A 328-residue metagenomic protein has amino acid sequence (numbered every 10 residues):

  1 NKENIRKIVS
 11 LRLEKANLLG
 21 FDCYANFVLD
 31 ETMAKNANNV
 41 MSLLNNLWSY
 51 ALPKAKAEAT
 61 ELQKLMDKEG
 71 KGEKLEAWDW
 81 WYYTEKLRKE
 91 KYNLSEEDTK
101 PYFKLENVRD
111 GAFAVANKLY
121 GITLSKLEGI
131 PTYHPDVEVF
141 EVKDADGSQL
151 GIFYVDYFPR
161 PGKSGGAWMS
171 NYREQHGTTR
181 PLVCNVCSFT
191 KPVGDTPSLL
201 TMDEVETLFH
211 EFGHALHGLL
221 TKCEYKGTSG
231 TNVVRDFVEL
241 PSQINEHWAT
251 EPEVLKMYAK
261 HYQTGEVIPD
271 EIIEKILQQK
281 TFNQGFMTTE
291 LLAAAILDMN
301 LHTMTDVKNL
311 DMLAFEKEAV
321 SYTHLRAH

Functional and structural regions predicted by a protein language model:
N1: Substrate/cofactor-recognition hotspot
R6-L11, K15-S188, H247-T303, D311-F315 (+1 more regions): Active-site-proximal, well-structured secondary-structure segments within enzyme catalytic domains
K35-N36, K191-P192, V233-E239, E246-A249: Short, conserved secondary-structure transition motifs
I130-H134, F212, V234: A short beta-turn/loop motif at secondary-structure boundaries
P192-T207: Short pre-active-site segment immediately N-terminal to the catalytic Zn-binding motif
D203-G218: Active-site recognition of the HExxH zinc-binding catalytic motif
G218-Q243: Post-HEXXH active-site segment of zinc metalloproteases
T323-H328: Conserved small/polar residues in nucleotide/adenosyl-binding loops
